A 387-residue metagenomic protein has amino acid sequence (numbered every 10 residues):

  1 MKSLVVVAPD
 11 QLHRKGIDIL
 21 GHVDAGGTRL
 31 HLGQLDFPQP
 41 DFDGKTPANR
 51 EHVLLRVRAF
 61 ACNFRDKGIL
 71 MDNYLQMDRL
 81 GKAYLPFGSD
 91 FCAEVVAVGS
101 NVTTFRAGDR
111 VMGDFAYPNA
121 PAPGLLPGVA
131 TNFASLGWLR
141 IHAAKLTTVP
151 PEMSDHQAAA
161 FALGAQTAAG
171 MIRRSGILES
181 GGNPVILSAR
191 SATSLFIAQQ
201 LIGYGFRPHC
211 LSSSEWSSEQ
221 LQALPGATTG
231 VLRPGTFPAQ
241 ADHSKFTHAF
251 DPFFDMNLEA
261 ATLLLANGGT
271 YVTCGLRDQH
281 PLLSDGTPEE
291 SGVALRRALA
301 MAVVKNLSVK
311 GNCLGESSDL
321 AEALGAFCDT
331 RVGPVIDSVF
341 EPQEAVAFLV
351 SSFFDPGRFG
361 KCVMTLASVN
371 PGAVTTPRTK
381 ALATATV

Functional and structural regions predicted by a protein language model:
P9, G315-V387: C-terminal hydrophobic helical "lid"/dimerization subdomain of Rossmann-like NAD(P)H-dependent oxidoreductases
P38-C62, N73-A120: Glycine-rich beta-strand-centered segment in the early N-terminal region that forms part of a ligand/cofactor-binding
D78-L80, S89, D114-S188: NAD(P)H dinucleotide-binding glycine-rich loop of Rossmann-like/cofactor-binding domains, especially the beta1-alpha1
D90-C92, R110, W138, N183 (+2 more regions): Residue-level marker of beta-strand positions
H156-T236: Mid-domain Rossmann-like dinucleotide-binding core that forms the NAD(H)/NADP(H) cofactor-binding site
G176-E179, H209, E219-N306, G372 (+1 more regions): Glycine-rich cofactor phosphate-binding loops and adjacent beta1-alpha1 units of small-molecule cofactor enzyme domains
L211-E215, P252, C313: N-terminal Rossmann-fold cofactor-binding loop
